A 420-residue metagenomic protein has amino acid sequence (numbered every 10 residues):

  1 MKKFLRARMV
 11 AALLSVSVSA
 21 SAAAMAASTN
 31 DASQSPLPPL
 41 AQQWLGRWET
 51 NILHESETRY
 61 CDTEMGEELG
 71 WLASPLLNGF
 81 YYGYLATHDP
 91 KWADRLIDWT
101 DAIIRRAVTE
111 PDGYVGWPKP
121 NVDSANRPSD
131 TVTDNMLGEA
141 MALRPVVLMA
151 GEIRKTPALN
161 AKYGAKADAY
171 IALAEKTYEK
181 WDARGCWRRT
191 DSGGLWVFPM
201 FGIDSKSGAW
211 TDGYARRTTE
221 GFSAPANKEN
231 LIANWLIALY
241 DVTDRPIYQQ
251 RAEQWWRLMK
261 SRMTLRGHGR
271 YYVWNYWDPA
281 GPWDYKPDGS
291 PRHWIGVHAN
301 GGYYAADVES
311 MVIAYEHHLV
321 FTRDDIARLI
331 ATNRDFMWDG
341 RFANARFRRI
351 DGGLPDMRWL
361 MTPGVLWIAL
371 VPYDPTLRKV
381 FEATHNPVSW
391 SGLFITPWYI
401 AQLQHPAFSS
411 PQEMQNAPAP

Functional and structural regions predicted by a protein language model:
K2-A11: Bacterial N-terminal signal peptides that target proteins for export
A11-A20: Bacterial N-terminal signal peptides
A27-S129, D168, A172-G213, R266 (+2 more regions): Low-complexity, Ser/Thr/Pro/Gly-enriched N-terminal "stalk/linker" regions
D31, S74-P90, M141-Y163, L231-R245 (+4 more regions): Well-ordered alpha-helical scaffold segments within catalytic/enzyme domains
S33-E49, L77, Y81, P90-I104 (+9 more regions): Hydrophobic core segments within long, regular secondary-structure runs in both alpha- and beta-rich folds
G66-A73, L77, P128-R154, A226 (+1 more regions): Aromatic-rich carbohydrate-recognition surfaces in CAZymes
A169-G289: Active-site cradle of extracellular carbohydrate-active enzymes
T243, Q254-S290, M311-D374: Non-catalytic carbohydrate-binding regions of carbohydrate-active enzymes
